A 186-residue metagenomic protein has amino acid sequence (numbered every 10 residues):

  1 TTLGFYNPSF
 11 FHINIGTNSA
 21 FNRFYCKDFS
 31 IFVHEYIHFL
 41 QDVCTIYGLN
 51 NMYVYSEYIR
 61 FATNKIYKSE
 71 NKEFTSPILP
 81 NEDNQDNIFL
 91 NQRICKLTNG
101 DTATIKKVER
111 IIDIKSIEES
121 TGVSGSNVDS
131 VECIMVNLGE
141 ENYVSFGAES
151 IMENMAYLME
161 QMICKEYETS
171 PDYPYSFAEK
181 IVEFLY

Functional and structural regions predicted by a protein language model:
T1, N7, H12, K27-H38: Extended, helix-rich scaffolding/adaptor regions
L3-A20, P174-A178, L185-Y186: Long, compositionally biased intrinsically disordered regions
N14-V33, D42, Y143, G147: Short pre-active-site segment immediately N-terminal to the catalytic Zn-binding motif
N22-C26, D42-N84, C133-L138: Post-HEXXH active-site segment of zinc metalloproteases
C26-S30, Y55, D172-K180: Alpha-helical scaffolds flanking conserved acidic
I37-T45, E160: Active-site-flanking alpha-helical
N81-Y186: Long, well-structured alpha-helical subdomains associated with metal-dependent extracellular/ecto-lumenal hydrolases
